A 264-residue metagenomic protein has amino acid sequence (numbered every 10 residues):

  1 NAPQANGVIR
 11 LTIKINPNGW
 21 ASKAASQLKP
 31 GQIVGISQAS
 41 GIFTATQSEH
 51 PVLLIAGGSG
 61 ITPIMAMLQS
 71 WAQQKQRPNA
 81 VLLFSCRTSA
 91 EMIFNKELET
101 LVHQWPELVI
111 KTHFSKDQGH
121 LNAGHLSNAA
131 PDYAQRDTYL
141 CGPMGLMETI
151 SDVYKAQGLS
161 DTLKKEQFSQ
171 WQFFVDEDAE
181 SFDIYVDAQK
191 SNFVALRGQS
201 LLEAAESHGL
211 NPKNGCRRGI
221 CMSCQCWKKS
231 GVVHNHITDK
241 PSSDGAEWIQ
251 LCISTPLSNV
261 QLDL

Functional and structural regions predicted by a protein language model:
N1-S37, H50-P51, C86-T88, E99 (+1 more regions): Ferredoxin-reductase
R10, G35, L53, A80-L83 (+3 more regions): A structural signal for isolated positions on well-ordered beta-strands in alpha/beta enzyme cores
A25, S48-E49, A66-L68, N95-K96 (+1 more regions): Short amphipathic alpha-helical segments
Q38-F43: Short, charged beta-turn/beta-strand-edge "cap" motif at the junction between a beta-strand and an adjacent loop
T46-P51, Y133-A134: Short helix-loop-beta connector
P51-T62: Short, glycine-rich nucleotide/cofactor-binding loops
I61-K75: Histidine-anchored nucleotide/phosphate-binding helix
T88-L264: Reductase modules of NAD(P)H-dependent flavoproteins
